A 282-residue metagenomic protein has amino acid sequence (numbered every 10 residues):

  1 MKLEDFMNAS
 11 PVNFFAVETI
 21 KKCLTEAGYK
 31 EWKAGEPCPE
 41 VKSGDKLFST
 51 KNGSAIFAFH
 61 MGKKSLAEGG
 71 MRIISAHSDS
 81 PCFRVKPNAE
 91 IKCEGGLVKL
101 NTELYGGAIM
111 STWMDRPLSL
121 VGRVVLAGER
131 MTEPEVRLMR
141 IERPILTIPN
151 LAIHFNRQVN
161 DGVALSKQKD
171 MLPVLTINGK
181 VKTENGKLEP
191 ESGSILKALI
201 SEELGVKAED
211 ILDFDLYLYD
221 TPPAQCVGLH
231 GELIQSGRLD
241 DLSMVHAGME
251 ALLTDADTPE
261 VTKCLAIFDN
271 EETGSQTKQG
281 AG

Functional and structural regions predicted by a protein language model:
M1-G282: N-terminal hydrophobic/helix-forming segments and targeting peptides
